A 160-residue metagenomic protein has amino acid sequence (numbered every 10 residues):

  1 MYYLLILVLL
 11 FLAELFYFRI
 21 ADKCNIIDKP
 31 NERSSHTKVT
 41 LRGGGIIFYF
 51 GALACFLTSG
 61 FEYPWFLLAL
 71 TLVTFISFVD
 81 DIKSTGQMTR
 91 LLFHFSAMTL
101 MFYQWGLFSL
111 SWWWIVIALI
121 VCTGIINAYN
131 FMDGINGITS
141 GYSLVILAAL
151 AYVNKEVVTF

Functional and structural regions predicted by a protein language model:
M1-F160: "…together with the soluble PPM/PP2C metallo-phosphatase catalytic core" -> "…together with the soluble PPM/PP2C
